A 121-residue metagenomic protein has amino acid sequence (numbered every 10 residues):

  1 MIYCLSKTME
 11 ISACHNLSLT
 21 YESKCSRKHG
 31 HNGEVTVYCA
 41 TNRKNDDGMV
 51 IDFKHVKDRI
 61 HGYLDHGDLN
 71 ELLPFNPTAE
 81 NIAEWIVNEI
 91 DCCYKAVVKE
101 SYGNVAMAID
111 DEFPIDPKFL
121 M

Functional and structural regions predicted by a protein language model:
M1-M121: Charge-rich, low-complexity N-terminal segments
